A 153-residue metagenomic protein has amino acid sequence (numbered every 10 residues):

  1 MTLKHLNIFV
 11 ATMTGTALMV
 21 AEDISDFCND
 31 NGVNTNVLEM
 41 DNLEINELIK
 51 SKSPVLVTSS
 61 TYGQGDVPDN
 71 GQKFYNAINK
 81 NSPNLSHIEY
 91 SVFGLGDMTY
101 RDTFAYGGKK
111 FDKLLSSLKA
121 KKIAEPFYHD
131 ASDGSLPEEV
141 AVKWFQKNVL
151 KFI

Functional and structural regions predicted by a protein language model:
T2-H5, G15-M19, N29-N31, L38 (+1 more regions): FMN-binding flavodoxin-like domain, especially the glycine-rich phosphate-binding loop
L6-V10: Local sequence-structure signature of Cys/Sec-based thiol-disulfide redox active-site neighborhoods
D23-S25: Short, solvent-exposed amphipathic alpha-helical segments in soluble enzyme and RNA/protein-processing domains
L43-E47: Short acidic active-site motifs
